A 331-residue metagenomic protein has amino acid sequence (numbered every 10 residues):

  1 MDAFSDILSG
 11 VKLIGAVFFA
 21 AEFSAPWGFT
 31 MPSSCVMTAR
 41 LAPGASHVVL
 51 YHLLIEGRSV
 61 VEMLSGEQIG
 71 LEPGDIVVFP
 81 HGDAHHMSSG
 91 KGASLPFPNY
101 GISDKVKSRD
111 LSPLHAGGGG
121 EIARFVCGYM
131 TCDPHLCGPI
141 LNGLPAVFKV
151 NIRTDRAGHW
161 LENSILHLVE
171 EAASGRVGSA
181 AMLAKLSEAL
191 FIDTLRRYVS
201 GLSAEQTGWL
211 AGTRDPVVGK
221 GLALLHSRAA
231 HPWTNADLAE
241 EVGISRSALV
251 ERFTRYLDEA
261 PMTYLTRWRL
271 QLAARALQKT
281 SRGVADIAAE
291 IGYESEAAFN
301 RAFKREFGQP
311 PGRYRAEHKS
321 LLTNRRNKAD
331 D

Functional and structural regions predicted by a protein language model:
M1-I69, D75, H86-L114: Generic protein-terminus/edge-of-domain signal
M1-T30, R124, G138-R156, N324-D330: A short, N-terminal "cap"/entry segment at the start of jelly-roll beta-barrel domains of the cupin/DSBH fold
L54, L225-R228, L277: Short helix-to-turn junction characteristic of helix-turn-helix DNA-binding domains, especially the helix
E72-P73, P80: Residue-level recognition of short, solvent-exposed, well-ordered loop/turn junctions that link secondary-structure
R109-L136: Alpha-helix-centered segments that form part of catalytic cores
V126-A223: An amphipathic alpha-helical interaction segment
A189, D193-V199, K220, L224-Q271 (+2 more regions): Basic/polar phosphate-binding segments, predominantly the helix-turn-helix DNA-binding elements of transcriptional
